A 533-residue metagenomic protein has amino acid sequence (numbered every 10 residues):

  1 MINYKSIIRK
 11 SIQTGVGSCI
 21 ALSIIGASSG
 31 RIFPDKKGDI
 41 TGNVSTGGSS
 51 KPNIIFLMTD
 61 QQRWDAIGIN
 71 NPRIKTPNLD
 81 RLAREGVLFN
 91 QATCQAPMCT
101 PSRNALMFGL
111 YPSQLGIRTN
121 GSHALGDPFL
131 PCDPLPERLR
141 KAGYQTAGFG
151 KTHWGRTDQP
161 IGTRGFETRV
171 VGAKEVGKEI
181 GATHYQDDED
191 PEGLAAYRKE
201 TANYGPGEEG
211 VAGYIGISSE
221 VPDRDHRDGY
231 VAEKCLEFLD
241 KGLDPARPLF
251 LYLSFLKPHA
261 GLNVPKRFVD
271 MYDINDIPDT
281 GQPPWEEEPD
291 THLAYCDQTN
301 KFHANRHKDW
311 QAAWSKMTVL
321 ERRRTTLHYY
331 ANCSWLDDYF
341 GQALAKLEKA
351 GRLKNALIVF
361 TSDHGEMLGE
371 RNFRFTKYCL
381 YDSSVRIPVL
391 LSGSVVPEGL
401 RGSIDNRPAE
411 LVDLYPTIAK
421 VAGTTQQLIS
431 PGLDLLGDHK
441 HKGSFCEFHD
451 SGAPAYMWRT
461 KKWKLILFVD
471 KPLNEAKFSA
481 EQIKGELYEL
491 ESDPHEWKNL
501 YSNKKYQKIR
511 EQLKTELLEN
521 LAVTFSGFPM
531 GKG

Functional and structural regions predicted by a protein language model:
I2-S479, K484, P494-T515, E519 (+1 more regions): Formylglycine-dependent sulfatase
L487-Y488: Short hydrophobic beta-strand that contains or immediately precedes a catalytic carboxylate
E491: Residues forming the ATP-binding cleft of Hanks-type serine/threonine protein kinase domains
